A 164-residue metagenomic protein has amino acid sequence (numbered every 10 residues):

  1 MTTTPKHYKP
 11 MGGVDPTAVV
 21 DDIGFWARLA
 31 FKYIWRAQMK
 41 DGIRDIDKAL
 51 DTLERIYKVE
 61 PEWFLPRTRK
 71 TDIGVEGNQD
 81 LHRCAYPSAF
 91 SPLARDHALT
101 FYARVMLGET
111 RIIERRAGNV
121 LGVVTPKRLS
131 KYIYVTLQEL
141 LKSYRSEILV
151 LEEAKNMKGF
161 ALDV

Functional and structural regions predicted by a protein language model:
M1-V164: Intrinsically disordered, low-complexity regulatory regions that flank transcription factor DNA-binding cores
